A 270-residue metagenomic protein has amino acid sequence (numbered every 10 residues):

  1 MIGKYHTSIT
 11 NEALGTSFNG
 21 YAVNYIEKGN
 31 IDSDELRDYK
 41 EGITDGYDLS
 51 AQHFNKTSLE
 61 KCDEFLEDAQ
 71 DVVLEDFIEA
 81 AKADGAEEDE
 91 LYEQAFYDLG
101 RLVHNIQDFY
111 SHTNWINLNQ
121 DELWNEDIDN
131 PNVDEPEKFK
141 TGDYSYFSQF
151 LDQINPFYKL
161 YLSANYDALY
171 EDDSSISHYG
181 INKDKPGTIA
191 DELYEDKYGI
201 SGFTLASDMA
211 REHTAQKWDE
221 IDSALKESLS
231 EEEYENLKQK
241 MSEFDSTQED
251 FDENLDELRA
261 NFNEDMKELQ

Functional and structural regions predicted by a protein language model:
M1-G100, H112-M266: N-terminal, motif-rich segments that launch catalysis or mediate targeting to/interaction with membranes, typified by
R101, N105, F109: Catalytic glutamate of the conserved HExxH
E268-Q270: RTX-like calcium-binding, glycine/aspartate-rich low-complexity repeat tracts
